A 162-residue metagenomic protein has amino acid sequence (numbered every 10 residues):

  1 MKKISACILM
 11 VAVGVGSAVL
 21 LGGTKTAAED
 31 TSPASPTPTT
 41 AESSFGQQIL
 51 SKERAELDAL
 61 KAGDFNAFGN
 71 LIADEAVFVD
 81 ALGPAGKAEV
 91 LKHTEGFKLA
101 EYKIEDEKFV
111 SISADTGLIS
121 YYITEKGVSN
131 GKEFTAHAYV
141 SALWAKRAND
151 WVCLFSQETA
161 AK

Functional and structural regions predicted by a protein language model:
M1-V11: Bacterial N-terminal signal peptides that target proteins for export
V13-L21: Hydrophobic alpha-helical membrane-insertion segments, chiefly the h-region of N-terminal signal peptides
L21-L71: Short, low-complexity N-terminal intrinsically disordered segments enriched in polar/charged residues
T31, H137-K162: Short beta-strand edge/turn micro-motifs at domain boundaries
E56, A67-F68, A76, V90 (+2 more regions): Hydrophobic pocket/interface hotspot
G69-K103: Short solvent-exposed beta->alpha transition segments
I72, I123-E125, Q157-A160: Short beta-strand segments enriched in hydrophobic/aromatic residues within well-folded beta-rich domains
K92-F134: Surface-exposed, charged secondary-structure patches
